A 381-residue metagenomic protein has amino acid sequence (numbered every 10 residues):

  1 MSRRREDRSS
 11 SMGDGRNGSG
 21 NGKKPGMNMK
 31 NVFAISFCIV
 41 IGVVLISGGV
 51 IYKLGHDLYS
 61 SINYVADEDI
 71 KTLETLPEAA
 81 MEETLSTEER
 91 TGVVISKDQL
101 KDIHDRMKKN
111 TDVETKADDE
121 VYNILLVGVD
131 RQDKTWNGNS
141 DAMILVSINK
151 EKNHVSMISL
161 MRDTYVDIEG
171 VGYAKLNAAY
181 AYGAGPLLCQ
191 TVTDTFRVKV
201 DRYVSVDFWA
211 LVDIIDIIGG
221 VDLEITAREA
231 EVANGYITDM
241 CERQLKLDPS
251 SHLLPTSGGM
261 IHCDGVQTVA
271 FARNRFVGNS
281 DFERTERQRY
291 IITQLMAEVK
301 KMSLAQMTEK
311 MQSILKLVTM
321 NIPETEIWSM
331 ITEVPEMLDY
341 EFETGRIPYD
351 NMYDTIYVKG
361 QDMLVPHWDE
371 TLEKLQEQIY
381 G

Functional and structural regions predicted by a protein language model:
S2-R4, S10-S11, K24-K152, S329: Entry/capping segment at the start of metal-dependent catalytic domains with acidic active-site entry clusters
M81-E114, E120-Y122, D133-K134, I168 (+3 more regions): C-terminal solvent-exposed extensions
A117-E120, K134-N139, E169, A181-P186 (+7 more regions): Solvent-exposed, acidic/flexible segments
D119-Y122, G138-M143, K152-L160, V171-Y173 (+7 more regions): Extracytoplasmic
D130-T135, A174-Y182, R197-R202, R275-E283 (+3 more regions): Second-shell loop/turn segments in exported
S140-A142, Y173, N177, G185-T193 (+9 more regions): Extracytoplasmic/secreted envelope proteins and their assembly/folding machinery, especially bacterial periplasmic
A178-L247, P323, I327: Amphipathic, coiled-coil-like alpha-helical scaffolding segments used for oligomerization/assembly
D216-S303: Flexible, polar/acidic helix-loop-strand segments at domain edges
